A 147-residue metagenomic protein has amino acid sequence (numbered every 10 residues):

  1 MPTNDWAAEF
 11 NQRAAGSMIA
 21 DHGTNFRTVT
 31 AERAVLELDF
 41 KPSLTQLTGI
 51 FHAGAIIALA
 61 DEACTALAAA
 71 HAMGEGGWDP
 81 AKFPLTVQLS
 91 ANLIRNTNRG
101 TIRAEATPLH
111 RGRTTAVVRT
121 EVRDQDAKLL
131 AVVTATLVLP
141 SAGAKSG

Functional and structural regions predicted by a protein language model:
M1-G147: Terminal targeting signals and extreme-terminal segments of soluble enzymes
